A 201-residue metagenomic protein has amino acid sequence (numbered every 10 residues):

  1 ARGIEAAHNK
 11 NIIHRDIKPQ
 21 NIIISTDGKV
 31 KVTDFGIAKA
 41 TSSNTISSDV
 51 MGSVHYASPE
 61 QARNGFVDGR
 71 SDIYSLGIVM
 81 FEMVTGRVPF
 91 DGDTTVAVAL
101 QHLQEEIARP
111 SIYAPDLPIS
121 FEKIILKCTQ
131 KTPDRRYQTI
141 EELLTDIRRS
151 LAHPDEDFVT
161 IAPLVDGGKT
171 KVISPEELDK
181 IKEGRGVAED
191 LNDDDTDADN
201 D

Functional and structural regions predicted by a protein language model:
A1-I12: Protein kinase catalytic-loop region centered on the HRD/HxD motif
I13, K18-P19, I23: Canonical protein kinase catalytic loop motif
I24-G28: Activation-loop N-terminal segment of eukaryotic-like protein kinases
K31-D34: Pre-DFG segment of protein kinase catalytic domains
V50: Conserved, function-defining core regions and hallmark residues within catalytic/recognition domains
H55-F158: C-terminal lobe helix-coil module of Hanks-type protein kinase domains
D134, Q138-N200: Juxtacatalytic C-terminal regulatory tail of Ser/Thr protein kinases
